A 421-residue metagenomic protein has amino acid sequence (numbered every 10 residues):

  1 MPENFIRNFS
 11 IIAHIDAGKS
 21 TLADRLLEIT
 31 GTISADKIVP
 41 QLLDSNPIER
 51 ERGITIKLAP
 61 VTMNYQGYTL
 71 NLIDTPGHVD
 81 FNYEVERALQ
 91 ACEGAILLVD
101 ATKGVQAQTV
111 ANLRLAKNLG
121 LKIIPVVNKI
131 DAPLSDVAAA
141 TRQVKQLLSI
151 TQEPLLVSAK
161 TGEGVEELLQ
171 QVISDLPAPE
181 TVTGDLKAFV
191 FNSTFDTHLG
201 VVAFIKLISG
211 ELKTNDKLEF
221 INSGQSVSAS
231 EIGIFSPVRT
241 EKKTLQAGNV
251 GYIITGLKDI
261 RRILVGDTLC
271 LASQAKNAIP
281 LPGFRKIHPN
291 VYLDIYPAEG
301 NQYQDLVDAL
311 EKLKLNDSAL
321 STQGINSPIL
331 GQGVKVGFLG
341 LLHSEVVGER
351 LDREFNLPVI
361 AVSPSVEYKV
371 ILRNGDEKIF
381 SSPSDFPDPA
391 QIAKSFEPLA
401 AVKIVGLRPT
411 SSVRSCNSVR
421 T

Functional and structural regions predicted by a protein language model:
M1-T421: Structural and coupling elements of P-loop NTPases
